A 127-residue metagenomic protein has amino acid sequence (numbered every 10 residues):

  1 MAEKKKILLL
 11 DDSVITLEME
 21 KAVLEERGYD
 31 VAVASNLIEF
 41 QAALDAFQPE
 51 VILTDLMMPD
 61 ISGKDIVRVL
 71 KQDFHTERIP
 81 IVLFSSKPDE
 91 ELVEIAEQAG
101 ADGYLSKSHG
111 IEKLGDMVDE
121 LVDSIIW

Functional and structural regions predicted by a protein language model:
V14-A32: Two-component/phosphorelay signaling modules centered on CheY-like receiver
L17, P59, D89: The feature encodes the CheY-like receiver
V33-V51, G115: Acidic, metal-coordinating helix/loop segments flanking the phosphotransfer/catalytic sites of two-component signaling
A34, D60-I61, L70: Hydrophobic residue at a beta-alpha junction that N-caps the helix immediately following a catalytic beta-strand/loop
D55, S85: Active-site residues of response regulator receiver
E91, H109-D119: C-terminal output helix
